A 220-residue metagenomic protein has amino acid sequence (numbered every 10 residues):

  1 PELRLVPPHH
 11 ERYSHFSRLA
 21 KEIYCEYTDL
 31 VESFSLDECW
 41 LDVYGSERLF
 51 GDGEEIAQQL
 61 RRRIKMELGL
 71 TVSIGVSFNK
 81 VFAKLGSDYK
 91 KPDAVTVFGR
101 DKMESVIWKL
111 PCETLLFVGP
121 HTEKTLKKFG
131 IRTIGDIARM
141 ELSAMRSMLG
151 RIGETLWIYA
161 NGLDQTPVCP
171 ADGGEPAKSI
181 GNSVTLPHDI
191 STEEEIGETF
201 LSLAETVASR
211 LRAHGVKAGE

Functional and structural regions predicted by a protein language model:
P1, T114, T122-E220: DNA-contacting surface of Y-family translesion DNA polymerases
P1-L36, W40, E47, A160: Residues that scaffold, gate, or flank divalent-cation-dependent active/transport sites
L5-E11, G45-D52, D93-A94, V106-T114 (+1 more regions): Flexible, glycine/proline-enriched loop segments at strand-loop-helix junctions that form or flank small-ligand binding
L19, I23-Y27, Q59-E67, T125 (+4 more regions): Generic non-transmembrane alpha-helical segments
F34-E38, V76-K80, V216-E220: Short Gly/Ser/Thr- and Asp/Glu-enriched loop/turn motifs at secondary-structure junctions
G51-T114: Long, highly charged, low-complexity intrinsically disordered interaction regions that mediate electrostatic DNA/RNA
